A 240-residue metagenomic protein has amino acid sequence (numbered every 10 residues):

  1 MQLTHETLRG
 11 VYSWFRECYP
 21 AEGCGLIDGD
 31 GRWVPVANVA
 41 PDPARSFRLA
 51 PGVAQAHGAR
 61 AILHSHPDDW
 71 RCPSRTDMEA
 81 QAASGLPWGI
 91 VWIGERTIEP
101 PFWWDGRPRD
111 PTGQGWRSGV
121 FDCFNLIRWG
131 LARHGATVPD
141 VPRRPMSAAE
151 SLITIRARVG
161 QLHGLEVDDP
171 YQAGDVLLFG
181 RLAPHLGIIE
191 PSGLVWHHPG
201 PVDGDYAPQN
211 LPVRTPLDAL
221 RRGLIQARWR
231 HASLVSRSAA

Functional and structural regions predicted by a protein language model:
M1-A59, P67-D105: Conserved beta-strand-loop surface patch within small alpha/beta domains used for substrate/adaptor or ligand engagement
H64-D68, H185: Histidine-centered divalent metal-coordination motifs
P111-R117: Second-shell loop/turn segments in exported
R117-H134: Active-site nucleophilic cysteine motif
A132-A136, E150-I153: Anionic-ligand-binding alpha/beta catalytic cores of soluble enzymes and soluble regulatory domains that recognize
R144-L220: ...with weaker cross-activation on analogous glycine-rich loops/strands in unrelated enzymes
A219-A240: Low-complexity, Gly/Ser/Thr/Pro-rich intrinsically disordered linker/tail segments
